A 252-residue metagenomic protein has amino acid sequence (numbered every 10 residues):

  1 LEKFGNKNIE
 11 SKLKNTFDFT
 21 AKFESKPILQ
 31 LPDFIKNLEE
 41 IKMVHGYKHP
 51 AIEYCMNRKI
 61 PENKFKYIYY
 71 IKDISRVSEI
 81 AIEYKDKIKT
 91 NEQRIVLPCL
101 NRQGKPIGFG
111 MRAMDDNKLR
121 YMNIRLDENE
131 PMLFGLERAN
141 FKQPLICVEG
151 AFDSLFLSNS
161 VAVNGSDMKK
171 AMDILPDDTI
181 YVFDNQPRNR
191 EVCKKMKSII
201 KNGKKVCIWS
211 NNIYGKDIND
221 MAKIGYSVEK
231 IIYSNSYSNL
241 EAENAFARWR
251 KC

Functional and structural regions predicted by a protein language model:
L1, L175-W209, A222: Modules that initiate DNA replication and primer synthesis
L1-D73, D116-K118, P187, K194-K197 (+1 more regions): Non-catalytic accessory segments of DNA primases and related replication-initiation nucleases
L1-N6, F65-Q93, D220-K251: Short, small/acidic-rich helices and loops at N termini and domain boundaries of DNA replication/processing enzymes
I60, A162, K204-K205: Short phosphate-binding/catalytic loops that engage adenosine nucleotides
Y67, I74-D178, F183, E191-C193: Phosphate-handling DNA/RNA-contact segment within nucleic-acid enzymes
N211-M221: A short acidic, often aromatic-flanked loop/helix-cap motif at beta-alpha or helix-coil junctions that lines enzyme
